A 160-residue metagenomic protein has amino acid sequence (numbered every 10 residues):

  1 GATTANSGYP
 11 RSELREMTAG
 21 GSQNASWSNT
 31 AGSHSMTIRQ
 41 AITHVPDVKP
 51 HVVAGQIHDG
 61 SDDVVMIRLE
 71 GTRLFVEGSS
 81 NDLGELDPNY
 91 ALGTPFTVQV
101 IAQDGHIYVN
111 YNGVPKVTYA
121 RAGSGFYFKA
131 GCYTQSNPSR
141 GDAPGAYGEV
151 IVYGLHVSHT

Functional and structural regions predicted by a protein language model:
G1-R73: Secretory/extracellular carbohydrate-interaction modules and structurally similar beta-sandwich "look-alikes"
A2-P10, G60-M66, N81-L86, Q135-G145: Short, surface-exposed beta-strand/loop "edge" segments at domain boundaries and coil↔beta transitions
A31-S35, D47-K49, G55, A120-T160: Ligand-recognition surfaces built from glycine- and aromatic
I38, T94-Q103, I107-V109: Short tryptophan-centered beta-strand motifs in secreted/extracellular beta-sheet-rich domains of glycan-recognition
T72-F75, I107-Y108: Hydrophobic residues embedded in beta-strands of well-ordered beta-sheets
F75-T97: Short, aromatic/His-centered strand-loop micro-motif at the edge of beta-sheets
N110-V114: Short strand-turn-strand beta-turns centered on an Asx-Gly dipeptide
